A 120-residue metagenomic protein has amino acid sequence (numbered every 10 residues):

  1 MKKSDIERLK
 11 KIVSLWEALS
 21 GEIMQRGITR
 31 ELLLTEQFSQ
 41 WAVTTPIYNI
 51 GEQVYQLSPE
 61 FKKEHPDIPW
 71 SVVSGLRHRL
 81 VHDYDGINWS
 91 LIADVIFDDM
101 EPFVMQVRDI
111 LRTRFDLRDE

Functional and structural regions predicted by a protein language model:
M1-E120: Solvent-exposed interaction patches of small proteins and small membrane subunits
